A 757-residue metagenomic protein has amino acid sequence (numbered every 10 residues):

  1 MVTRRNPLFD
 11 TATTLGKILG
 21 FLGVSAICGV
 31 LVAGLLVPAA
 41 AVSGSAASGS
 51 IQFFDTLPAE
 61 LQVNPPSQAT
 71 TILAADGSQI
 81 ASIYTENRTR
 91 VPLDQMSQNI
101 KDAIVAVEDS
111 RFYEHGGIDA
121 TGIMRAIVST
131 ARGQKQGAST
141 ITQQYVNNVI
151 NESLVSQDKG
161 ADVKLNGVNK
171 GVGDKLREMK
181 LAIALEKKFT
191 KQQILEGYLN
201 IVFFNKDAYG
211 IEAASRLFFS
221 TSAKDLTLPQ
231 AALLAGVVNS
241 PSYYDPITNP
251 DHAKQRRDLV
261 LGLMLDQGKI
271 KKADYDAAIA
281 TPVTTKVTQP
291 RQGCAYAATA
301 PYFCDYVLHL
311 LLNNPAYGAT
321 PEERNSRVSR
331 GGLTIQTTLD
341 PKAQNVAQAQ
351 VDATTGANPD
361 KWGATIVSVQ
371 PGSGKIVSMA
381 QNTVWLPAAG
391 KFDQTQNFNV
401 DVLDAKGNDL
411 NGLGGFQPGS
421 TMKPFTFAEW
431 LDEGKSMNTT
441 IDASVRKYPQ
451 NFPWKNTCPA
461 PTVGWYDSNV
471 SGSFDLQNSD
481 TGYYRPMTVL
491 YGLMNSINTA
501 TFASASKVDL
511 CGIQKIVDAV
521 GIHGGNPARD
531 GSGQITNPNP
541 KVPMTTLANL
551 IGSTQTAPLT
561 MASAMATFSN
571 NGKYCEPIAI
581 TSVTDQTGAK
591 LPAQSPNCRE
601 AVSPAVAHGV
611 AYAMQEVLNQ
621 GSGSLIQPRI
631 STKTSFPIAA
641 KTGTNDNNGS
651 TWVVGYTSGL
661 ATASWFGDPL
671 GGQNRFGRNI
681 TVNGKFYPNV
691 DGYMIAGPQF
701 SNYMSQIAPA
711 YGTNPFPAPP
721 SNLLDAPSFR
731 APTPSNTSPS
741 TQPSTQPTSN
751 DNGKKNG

Functional and structural regions predicted by a protein language model:
M1-T71, R111: N-terminal type II signal-anchor transmembrane helix that functions as the membrane-insertion/stop-transfer segment
P66-K271, R324, P486, M494-N498 (+3 more regions): Peptidoglycan glycan-strand catalytic modules in the bacterial/periplasmic cell-wall system
G77, I104, Y145, I194 (+12 more regions): Conserved structural-core and active-site-/substrate-pathway-adjacent residues in large, well-folded domains of enzymes
I80-T89, A213-L217, S242-P246, T281 (+11 more regions): Short pre-catalytic segments that frame enzyme active sites
M96, A106-D119, R132-G137, L185-K191 (+15 more regions): Bacterial peptidoglycan biogenesis and beta-lactam-recognition machinery
R257, G268-Y296: Terminal amphipathic helices with adjacent charged low-complexity linkers/tails
L333, T337-A357, I366-S368, M379-N382 (+6 more regions): A penicillin-recognizing enzyme superfamily signal
S744-G757: Long, low-complexity, intrinsically disordered segments
